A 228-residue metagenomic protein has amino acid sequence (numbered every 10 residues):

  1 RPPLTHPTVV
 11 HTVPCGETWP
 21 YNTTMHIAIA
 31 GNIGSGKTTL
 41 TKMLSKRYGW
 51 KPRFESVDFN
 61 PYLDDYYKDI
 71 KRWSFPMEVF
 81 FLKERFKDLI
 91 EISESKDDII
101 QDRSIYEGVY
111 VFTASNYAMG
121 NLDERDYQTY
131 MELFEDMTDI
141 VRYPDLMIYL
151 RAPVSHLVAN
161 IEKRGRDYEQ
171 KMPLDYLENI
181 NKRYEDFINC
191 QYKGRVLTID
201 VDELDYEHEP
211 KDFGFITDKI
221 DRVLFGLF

Functional and structural regions predicted by a protein language model:
I29: Hydrophobic anchor at the beta1->P-loop junction of P-loop NTPases
N32: P-loop (Walker A) phosphate-binding loop of NTP-binding proteins
K37: Conserved lysine of the Walker
K46-E84: Conserved substrate/cofactor phosphate-moiety recognition/catalytic segment in nucleotide-dependent phosphotransferases
W73, M77-V141: Glycine-rich phosphate-binding loop used to anchor ATP phosphates in small-molecule kinases, encompassing both
V111-K182: A glycine- and Lys/Arg-enriched "phosphate-lid" helix/loop adjacent to the NTP-binding pocket of small-molecule kinases
V158-F228: NTP-dependent small-molecule kinase module
